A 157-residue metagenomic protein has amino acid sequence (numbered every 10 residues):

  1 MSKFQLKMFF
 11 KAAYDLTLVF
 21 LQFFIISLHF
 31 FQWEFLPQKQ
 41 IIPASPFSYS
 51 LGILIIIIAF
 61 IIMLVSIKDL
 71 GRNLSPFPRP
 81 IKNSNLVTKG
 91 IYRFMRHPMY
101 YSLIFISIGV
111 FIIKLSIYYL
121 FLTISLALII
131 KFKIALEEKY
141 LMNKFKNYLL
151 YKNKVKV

Functional and structural regions predicted by a protein language model:
M1-T88, F105-V157: Membrane-anchoring alpha-helices and their flanking helix-loop junctions
K89, R93-S102: Histidine-centered phosphotransfer motif of kinases
